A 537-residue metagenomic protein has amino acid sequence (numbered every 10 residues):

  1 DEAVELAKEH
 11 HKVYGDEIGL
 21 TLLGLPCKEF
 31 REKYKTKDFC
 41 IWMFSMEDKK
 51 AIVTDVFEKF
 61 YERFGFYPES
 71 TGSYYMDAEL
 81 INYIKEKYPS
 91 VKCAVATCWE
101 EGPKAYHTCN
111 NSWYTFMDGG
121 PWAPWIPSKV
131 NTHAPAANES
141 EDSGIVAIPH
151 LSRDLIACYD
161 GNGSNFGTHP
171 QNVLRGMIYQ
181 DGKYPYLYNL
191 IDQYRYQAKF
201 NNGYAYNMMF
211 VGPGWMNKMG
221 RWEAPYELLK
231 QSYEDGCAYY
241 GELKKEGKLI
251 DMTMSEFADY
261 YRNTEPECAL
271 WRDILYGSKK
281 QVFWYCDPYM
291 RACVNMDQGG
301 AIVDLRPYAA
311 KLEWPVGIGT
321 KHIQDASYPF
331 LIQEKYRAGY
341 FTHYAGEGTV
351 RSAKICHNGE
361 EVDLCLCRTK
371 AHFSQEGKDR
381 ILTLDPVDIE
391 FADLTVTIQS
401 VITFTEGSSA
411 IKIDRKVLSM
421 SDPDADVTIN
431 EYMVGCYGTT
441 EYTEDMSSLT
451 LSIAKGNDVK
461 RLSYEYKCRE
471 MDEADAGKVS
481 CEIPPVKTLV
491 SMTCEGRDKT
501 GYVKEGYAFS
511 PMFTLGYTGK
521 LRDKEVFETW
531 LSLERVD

Functional and structural regions predicted by a protein language model:
E2-Y75, S140-P170, Y204-M219: Metal-dependent polysaccharide deacetylase catalytic core of the NodB/CE4 family, i.e., the active-site-bearing domain
A3-L6, M46-D55, Q180-Q197, R221-E242: Well-ordered, non-membrane alpha-helical segments in soluble/globular domains
T54, E58, Y67, T71 (+1 more regions): Acidic, contiguous internal or C-terminal segments within carbohydrate-active enzymes that form a structured patch used
S70-A198: Active-site-adjacent pocket scaffolds in enzyme catalytic domains
Y179-D192, G203-F210, E465-D537: Beta-strand-rich recognition/accessory modules
Y261-V294: Surface beta-strand/loop "capping" patches
R291-E390: Acidic-aromatic substrate-binding/catalytic surfaces of carbohydrate-active enzymes
K412-D414, L418-K499: Polysaccharide-binding surfaces and accessory modules of carbohydrate-active proteins
